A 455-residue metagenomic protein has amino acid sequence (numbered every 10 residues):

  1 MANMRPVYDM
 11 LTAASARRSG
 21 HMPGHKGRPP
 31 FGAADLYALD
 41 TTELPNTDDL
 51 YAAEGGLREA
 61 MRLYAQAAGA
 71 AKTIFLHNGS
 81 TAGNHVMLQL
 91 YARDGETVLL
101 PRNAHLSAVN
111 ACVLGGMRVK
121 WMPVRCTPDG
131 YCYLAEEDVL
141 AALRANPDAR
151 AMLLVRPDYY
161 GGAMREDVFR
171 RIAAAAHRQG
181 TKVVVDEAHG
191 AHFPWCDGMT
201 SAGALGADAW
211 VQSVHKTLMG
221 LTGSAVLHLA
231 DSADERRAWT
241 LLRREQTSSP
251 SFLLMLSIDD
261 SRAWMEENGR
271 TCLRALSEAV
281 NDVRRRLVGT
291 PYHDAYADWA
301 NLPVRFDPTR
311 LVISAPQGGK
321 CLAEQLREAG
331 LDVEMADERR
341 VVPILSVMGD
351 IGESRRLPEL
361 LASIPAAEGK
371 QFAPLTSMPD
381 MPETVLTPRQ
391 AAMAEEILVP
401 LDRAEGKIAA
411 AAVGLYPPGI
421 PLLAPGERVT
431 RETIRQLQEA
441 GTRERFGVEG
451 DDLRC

Functional and structural regions predicted by a protein language model:
M1-G55: N-terminal "arm"/small-domain region of PLP-dependent enzymes with the aminotransferase-like
Y37-T81, N103: Conserved N-terminal alpha-helix of the aminotransferase class I/II PLP-enzyme fold
K72-E96, N110-A111: Conserved beta-loop-alpha segment that forms the PLP phosphate-binding cup at the N-terminus of a helix
D94-L154: PLP-dependent aminotransferase-like
G130-H192: Active-site phosphate-binding strand-loop segment of PLP-dependent enzymes
G203-T240, Q246-S257: Active-site PLP attachment segment
L241-V312, D337-R340: Structural motif of enzymes handling amino- and sulfur-group chemistry
V288-T442: Conserved C-terminal alpha-helix-loop-beta "cap" of PLP-dependent enzymes that closes/shapes the active-site mouth
